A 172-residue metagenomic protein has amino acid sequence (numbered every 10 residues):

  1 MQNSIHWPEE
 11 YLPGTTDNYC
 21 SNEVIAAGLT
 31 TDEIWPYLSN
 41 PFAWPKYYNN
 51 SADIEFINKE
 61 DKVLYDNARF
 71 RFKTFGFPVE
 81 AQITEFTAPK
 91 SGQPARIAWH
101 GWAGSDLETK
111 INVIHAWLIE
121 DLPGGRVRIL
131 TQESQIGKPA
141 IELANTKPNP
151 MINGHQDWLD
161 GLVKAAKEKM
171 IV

Functional and structural regions predicted by a protein language model:
M1-K62: Hydrophobic ligand-binding cavity/cleft-lining segments
I5-W7, V63-D66, R96-A103: Short Pro/Gly-enriched beta-strand edge/turn motifs at strand-loop
L12-T16, I57-D66, F86-Q93, D121-G125: Short, ordered beta-strand-loop transition motifs
C20-S21, D66-A68, V79, H115: Residue-level marker for the onset of beta-strands and adjacent loop->beta junctions in well-ordered domains
E33-L38, W44, F70, I83 (+3 more regions): Hydrophobic pocket/interface hotspot
K73-R126, S134-I136: Hydrophobic-ligand binding "helix-grip"
R128-V172: A conserved amphipathic terminal alpha-helix motif
